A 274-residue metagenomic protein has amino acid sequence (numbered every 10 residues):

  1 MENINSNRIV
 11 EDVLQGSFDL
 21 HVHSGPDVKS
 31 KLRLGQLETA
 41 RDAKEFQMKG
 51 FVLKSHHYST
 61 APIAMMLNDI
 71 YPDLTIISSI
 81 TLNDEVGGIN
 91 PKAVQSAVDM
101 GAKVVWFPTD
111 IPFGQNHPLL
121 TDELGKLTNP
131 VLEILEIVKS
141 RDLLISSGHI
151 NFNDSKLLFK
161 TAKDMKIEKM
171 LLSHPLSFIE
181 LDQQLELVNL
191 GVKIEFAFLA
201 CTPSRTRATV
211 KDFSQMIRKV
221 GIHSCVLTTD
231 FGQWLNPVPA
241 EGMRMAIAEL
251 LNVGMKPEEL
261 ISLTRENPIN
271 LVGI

Functional and structural regions predicted by a protein language model:
M1-K29: Replace "His-x-His-based motif
N3, M243-I274: Mid-to-C-terminal alpha-helical segments outside catalytic/metal-binding sites
E11, A64-D73, Q95-A102, E136-K139 (+3 more regions): Acidic (Asp/Glu)-rich catalytic clusters
D19, H23-G25, E38-P62, D73-N83 (+4 more regions): Divalent metal-dependent hydrolysis catalytic cores, especially in the metallo-beta-lactamase
R33-E38, P91, T128-V131, T206-Q215 (+1 more regions): Charged helix-capping and loop-helix junction motifs
P72-T75, N83-L172: Extended substrate/RNA-proximal surfaces in nucleic-acid metabolism proteins
E136, L143-G148, F152-R207, V226: Catalytic pocket-lining loop regions of alpha/beta-barrel enzymes, especially the amidohydrolase/enolase/GH5 lineages
I222-P239: Short acidic/histidine-rich active-site segments
